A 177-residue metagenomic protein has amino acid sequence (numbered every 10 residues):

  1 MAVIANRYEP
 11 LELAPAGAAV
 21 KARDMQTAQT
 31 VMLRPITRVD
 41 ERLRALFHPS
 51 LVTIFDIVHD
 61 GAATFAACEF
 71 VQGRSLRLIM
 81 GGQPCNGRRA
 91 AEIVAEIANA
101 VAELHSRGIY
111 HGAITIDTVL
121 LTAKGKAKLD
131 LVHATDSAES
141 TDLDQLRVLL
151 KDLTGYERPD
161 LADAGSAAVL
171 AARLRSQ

Functional and structural regions predicted by a protein language model:
P35-A45: AlphaC helix of the eukaryotic protein kinase fold
F47-S50: Flexible N-lobe loop architecture of eukaryotic-like protein kinase catalytic domains
I57: Activation-segment/catalytic-loop signature of the eukaryotic protein kinase fold
G61-S75: Conserved short submotifs of the Hanks-type protein kinase catalytic core that shape the nucleotide-binding pocket
L76-C85: AlphaC helix of the protein kinase catalytic domain
I93-V94: Activation segment signature within eukaryotic-like protein kinase domains
N99-I109: Protein kinase catalytic-loop region centered on the HRD/HxD motif
K128-A167: C-lobe/activation-segment region of protein kinase-like
